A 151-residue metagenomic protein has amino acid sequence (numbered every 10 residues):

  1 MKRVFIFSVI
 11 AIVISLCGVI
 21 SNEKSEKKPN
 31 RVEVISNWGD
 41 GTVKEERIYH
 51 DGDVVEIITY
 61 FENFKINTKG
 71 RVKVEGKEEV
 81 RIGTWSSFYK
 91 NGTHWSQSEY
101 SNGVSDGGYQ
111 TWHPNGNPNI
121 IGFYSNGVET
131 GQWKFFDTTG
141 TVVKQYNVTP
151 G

Functional and structural regions predicted by a protein language model:
M1-V4: Positively charged n-region of N-terminal signal peptides that target proteins for export
I6-F7, S101: Short amphipathic alpha-helical "recognition" segments used for binding
S8-S15: Bacterial N-terminal signal peptides
C17-W112, N117-S125, T130-F136, T141-G151: Periodic aromatic/glycine/histidine/acidic cluster detector with a strong bias toward beta-strand repeat architectures
